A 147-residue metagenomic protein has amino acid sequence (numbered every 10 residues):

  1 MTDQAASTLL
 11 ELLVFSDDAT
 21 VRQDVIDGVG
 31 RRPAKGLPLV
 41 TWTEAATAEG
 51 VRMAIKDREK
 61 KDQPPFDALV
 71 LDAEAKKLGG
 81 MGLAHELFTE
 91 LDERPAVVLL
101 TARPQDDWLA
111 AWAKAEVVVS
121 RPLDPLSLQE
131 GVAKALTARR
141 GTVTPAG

Functional and structural regions predicted by a protein language model:
L9-G30, L69: Conserved acidic segment of CheY-like receiver
G36-T47: Short hydrophobic/Thr-rich beta-strand motif most characteristic of the beta2 strand and flanking loop of CheY-like
A48-A54: Short alpha-helical segment
R58-F88, E93: Conserved phosphotransfer microenvironments
L69, V118-V119: Two-component signal transduction core modules
A102-V118: Alpha4 helix (beta4-alpha4-beta5 surface) of REC/receiver domains from two-component response regulators
L123-V132: C-terminal output helix
A133-G147: The C-terminal output helix
